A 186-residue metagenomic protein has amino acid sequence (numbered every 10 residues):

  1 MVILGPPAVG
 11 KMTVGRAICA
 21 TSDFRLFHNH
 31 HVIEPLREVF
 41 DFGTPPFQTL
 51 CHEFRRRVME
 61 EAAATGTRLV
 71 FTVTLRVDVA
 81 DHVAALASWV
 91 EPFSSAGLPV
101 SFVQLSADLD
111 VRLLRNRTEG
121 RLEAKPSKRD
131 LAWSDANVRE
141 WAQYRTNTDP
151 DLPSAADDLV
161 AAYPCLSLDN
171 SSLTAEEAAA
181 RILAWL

Functional and structural regions predicted by a protein language model:
M1-V2: Short hydrophobic/aromatic beta-strand immediately N-terminal to the Walker A/P-loop
P6: P-loop (Walker A) phosphate-binding loop of NTP-binding proteins
G10: Conserved glycine(s) of the Walker
T13-A63: Conserved substrate/cofactor phosphate-moiety recognition/catalytic segment in nucleotide-dependent phosphotransferases
L50-L109: Glycine-rich phosphate-binding loop used to anchor ATP phosphates in small-molecule kinases, encompassing both
R55, M59, A175-L183: Short, amphipathic alpha-helical "lid/cap" segments that border enzyme active or binding sites
L109-N116: Switch/connector loops and helix/strand junctions flanking conserved nucleotide-binding motifs in nucleotide-processing
T118-E176: Small-molecule kinase domains that catalyze NTP-dependent phosphoryl transfer to phosphate-bearing small molecules
